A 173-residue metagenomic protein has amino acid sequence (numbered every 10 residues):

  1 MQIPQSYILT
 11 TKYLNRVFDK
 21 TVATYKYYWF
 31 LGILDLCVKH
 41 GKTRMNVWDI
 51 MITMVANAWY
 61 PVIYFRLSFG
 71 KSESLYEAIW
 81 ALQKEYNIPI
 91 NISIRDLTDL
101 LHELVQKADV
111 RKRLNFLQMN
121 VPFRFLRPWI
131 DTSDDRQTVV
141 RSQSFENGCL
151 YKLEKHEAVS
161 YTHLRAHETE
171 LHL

Functional and structural regions predicted by a protein language model:
Q5-V47: N-terminal ordered "arm"
Y7, A23-L31, V38, R127 (+3 more regions): Aromatic-enriched hydrophobic runs in primary sequence
G41-L150: N-terminal accessory alpha/beta regions
A158-V159: Acidic, proline/serine/threonine- and glycine-rich low-complexity intrinsically disordered segments
T162-T169: Conserved small/polar residues in nucleotide/adenosyl-binding loops
